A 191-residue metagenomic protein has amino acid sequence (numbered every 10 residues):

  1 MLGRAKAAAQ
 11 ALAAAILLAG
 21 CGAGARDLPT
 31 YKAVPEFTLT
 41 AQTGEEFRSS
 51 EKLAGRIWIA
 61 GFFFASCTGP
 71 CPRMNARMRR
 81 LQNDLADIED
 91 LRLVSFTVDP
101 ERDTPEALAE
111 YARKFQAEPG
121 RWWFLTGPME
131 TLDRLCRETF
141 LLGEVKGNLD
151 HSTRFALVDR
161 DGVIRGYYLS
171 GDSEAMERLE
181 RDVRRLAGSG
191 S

Functional and structural regions predicted by a protein language model:
M1-L12: Bacterial N-terminal signal peptides that target proteins for export
A19-G20: C-terminal motif of bacterial Sec signal peptides marking the signal peptidase cleavage site
A25-V34: Short, low-complexity, disordered segments immediately C-terminal to signal peptides in bacterial exported proteins
V34-P35, W58, S152-R154: Short loop/turn microsegments at loop-to-beta-strand junctions
T38-W58: A short beta-strand-turn-helix
E51-P72, R77-M78: Short active-site neighborhood of thiol/selenol oxidoreductases, capturing the structured segment around
R73-L135: Structural microenvironment flanking redox-active thiols in thiol-disulfide oxidoreductases
K146-S191: Thiol-/selenol-based redox modules, centered on thioredoxin-like and closely related oxidoreductase domains
